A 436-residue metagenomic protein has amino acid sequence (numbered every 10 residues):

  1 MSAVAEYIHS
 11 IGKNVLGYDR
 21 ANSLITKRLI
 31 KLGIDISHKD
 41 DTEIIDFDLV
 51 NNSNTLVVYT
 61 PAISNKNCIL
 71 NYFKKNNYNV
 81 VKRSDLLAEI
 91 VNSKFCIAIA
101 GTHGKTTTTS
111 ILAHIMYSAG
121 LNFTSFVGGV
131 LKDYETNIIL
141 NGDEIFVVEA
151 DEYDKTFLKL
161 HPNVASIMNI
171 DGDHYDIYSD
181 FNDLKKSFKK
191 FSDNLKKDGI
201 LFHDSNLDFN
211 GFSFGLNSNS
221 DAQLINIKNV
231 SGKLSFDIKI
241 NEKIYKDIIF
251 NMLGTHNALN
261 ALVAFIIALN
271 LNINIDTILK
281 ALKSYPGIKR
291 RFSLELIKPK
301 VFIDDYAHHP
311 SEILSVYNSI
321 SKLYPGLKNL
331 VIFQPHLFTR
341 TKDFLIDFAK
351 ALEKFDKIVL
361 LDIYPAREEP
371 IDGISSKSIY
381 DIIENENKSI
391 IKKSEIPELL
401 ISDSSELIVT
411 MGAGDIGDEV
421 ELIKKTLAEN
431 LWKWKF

Functional and structural regions predicted by a protein language model:
V4-I11, S166, V230, I240-K357: Nucleotide phosphate-binding/pyrophosphate-handling subdomain across enzymes that bind or process nucleotide phosphates
Y7-K13, I30, E43-L49, P61-N210 (+2 more regions): Phosphate-binding loop of NTP-binding sites
N14-R28: NAD(P)-binding Rossmann-fold cofactor-contacting core
G17, S125, A165, H203 (+3 more regions): Structural beta-sheet core signal
D19, S37-T42, V81-D85, F126-G129 (+3 more regions): Beta-strand->loop->alpha-helix junctions that form or flank phosphate-binding loops in nucleotide-handling enzymes
L32, A349-E406: C-terminal helical cap/extension that packs against the catalytic core of soluble nucleotide-cofactor enzymes
V50-L56, D143-E144, S404-E406: Short acidic/histidine-rich motifs immediately flanking catalytic phosphotransfer sites in two-component signaling
L360-I363, N430-F436: Short, flexible loop segments at boundaries between secondary-structure elements
